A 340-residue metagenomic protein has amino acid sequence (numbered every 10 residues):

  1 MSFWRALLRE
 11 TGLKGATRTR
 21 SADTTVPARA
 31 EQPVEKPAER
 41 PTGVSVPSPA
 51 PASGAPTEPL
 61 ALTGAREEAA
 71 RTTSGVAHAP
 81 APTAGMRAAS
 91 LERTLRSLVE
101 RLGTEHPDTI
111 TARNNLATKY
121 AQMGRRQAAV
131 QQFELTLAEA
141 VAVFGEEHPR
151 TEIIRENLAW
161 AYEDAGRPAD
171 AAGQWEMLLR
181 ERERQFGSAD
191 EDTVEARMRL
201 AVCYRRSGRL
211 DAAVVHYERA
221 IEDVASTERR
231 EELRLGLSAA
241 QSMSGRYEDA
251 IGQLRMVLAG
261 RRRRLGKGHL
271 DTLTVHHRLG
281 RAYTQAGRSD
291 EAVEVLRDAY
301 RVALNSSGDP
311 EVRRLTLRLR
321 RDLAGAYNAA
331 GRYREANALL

Functional and structural regions predicted by a protein language model:
M1-L340: Intrinsic-disorder-linked linear interaction elements in eukaryotic regulatory proteins
